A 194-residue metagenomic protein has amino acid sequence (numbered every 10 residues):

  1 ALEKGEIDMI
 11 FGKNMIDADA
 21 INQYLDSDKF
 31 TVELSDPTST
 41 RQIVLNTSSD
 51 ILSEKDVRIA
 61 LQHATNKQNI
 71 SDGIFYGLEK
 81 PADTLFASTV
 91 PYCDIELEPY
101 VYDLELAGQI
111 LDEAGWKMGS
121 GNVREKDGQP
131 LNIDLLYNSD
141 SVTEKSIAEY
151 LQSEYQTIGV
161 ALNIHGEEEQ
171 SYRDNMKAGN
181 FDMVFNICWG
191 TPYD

Functional and structural regions predicted by a protein language model:
A1, K117-G190: Ligand/substrate-recognition segments at binding pockets and active sites
A1-S49, A60, D72, M183-I187: Extracellular/periplasmic solute-recognition and catalytic clefts
E6-D8, S27-F30, S53-R58, N66-Q68 (+3 more regions): Loop/turn elements at helix/coil->beta-strand transitions in domains of secreted/extracellular proteins
M9, M15-A18, T38-T40, S49-I51 (+6 more regions): Solvent-exposed loop/turn segments at secondary-structure junctions within structured extracellular/periplasmic domains
M9-N14, A64-N69, I74, L78 (+5 more regions): A generic secondary-structure signal for well-formed alpha-helical elements
E33, L52-S153: Append "and occasionally in soluble cytosolic enzymes with long acidic Gly/Pro-rich linkers
